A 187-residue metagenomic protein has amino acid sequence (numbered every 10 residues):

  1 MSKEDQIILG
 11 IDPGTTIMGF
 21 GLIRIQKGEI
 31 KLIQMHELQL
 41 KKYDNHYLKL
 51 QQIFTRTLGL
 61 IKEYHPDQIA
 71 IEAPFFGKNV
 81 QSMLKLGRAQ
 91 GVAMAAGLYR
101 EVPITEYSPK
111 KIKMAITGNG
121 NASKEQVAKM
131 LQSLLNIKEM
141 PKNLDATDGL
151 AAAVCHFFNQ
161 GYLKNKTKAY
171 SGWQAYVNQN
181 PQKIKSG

Functional and structural regions predicted by a protein language model:
M1-G187: Phosphate- and other anionic-substrate recognition elements at nucleic-acid/protein interfaces
